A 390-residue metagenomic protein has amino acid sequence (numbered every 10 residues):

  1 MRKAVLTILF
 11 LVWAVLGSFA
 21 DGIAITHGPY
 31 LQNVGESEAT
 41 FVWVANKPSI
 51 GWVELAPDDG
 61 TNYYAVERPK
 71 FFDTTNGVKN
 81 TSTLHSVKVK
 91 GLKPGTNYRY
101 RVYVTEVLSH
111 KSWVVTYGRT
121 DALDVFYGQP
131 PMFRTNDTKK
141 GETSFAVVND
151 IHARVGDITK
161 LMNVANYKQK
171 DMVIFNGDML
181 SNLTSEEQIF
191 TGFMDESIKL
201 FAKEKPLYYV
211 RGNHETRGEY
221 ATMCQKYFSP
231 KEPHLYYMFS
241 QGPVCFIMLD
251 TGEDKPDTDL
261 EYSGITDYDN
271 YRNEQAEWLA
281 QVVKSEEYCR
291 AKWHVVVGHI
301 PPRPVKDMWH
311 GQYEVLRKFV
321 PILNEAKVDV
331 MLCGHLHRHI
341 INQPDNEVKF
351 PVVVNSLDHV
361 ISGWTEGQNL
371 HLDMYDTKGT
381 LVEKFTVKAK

Functional and structural regions predicted by a protein language model:
M1-A4: Positively charged n-region of N-terminal signal peptides that target proteins for export
T7-G17: Bacterial N-terminal signal peptides
G17-V147, Y167, E366-K390: Acidic, histidine-bearing metal-coordination/catalytic regions of metal-dependent phosphoesterases
P48, I151-R154, M179-N182, N213-R217 (+6 more regions): Solvent-exposed loop/turn segments at secondary-structure junctions within structured extracellular/periplasmic domains
Y103-M132, E187-K284, Y288, K318-I322 (+2 more regions): Extended active-site neighborhood of metal-dependent phosphoesterases/phosphodiesterases
G141-E219: Conserved, compact domain cores that house catalytic/ligand-binding motifs in diverse enzymes and effector modules
A146-N149, M172-D178, K205-N213, V295-H299 (+2 more regions): Active-site neighborhood of phospho(di)ester-bond hydrolases with catalytic His/Asp-centered motifs
Y262-G264, Y268, E286-M331: Active-site-proximal segments of metal-dependent phosphoesterases and phosphodiesterases across multiple
